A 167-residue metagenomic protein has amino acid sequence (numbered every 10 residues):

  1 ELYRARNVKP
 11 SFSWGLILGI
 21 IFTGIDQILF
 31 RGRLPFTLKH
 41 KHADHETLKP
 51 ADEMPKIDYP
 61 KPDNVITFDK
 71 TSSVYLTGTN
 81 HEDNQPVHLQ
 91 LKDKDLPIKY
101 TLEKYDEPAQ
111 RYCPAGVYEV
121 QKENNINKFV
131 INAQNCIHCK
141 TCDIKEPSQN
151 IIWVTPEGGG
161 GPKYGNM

Functional and structural regions predicted by a protein language model:
E1-E123, I144-M167: Ferredoxin-type iron-sulfur electron-transfer modules and their immediate structural context
E107-R111, F129-I137, T141-I144: Cys/His-enriched microdomains
